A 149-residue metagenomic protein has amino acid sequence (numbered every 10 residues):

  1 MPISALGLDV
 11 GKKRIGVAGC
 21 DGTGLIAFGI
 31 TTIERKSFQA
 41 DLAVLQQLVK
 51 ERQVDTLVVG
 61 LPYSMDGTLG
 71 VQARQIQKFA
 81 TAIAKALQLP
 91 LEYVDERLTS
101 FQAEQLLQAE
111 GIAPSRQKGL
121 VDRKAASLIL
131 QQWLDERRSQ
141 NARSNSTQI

Functional and structural regions predicted by a protein language model:
P2-L6, K12-I149: Phosphate- and other anionic-substrate recognition elements at nucleic-acid/protein interfaces
